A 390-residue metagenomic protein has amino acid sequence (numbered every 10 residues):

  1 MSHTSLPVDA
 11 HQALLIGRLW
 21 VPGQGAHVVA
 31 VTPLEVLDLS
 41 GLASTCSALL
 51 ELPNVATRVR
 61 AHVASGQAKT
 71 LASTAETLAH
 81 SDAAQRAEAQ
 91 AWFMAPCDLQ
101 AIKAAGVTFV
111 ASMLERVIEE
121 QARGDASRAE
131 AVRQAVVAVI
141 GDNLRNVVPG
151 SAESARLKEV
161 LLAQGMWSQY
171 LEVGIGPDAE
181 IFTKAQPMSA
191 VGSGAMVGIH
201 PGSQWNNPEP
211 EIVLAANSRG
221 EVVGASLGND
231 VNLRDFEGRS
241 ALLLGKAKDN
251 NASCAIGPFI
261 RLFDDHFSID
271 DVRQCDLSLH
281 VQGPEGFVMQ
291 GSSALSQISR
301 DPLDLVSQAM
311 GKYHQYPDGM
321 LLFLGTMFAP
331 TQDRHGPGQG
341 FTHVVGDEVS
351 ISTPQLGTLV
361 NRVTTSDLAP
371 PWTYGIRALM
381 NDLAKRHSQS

Functional and structural regions predicted by a protein language model:
M1-L14, P22-G25, N232-S390: Catalytic-pocket segment enriched in acidic/His residues
S2-L19, R58-G283, A384-S388: Active-site microenvironments in enzyme catalytic cores
L19-Q24, T32-P33, R219: Short, flexible beta-strand-to-coil junctions
W20, V29-A30, A215-A216, S352: Well-ordered beta-strand positions
A26, V31-G66: N-terminal cap/recognition module
V28, E35, A101-I102, V213 (+2 more regions): Beta-sheet entry/capping signal
E35-L37, A43-C46, D230-L233, T358 (+1 more regions): Short, surface-exposed beta-strand-loop junctions and turns on beta-sheet-rich folds
